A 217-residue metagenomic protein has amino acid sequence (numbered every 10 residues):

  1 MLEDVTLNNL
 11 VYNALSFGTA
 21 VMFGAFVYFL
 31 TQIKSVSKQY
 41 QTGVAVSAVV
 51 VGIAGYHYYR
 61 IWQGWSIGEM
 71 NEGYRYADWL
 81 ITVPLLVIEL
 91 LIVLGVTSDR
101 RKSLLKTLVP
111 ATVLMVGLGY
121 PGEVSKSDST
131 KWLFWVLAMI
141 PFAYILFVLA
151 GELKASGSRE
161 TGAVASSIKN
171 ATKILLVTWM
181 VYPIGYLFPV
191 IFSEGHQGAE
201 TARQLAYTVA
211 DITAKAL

Functional and structural regions predicted by a protein language model:
M1-R75, I88-L217: Polytopic alpha-helical membrane-helix bundles and their juxtamembrane interface segments in multi-pass membrane
